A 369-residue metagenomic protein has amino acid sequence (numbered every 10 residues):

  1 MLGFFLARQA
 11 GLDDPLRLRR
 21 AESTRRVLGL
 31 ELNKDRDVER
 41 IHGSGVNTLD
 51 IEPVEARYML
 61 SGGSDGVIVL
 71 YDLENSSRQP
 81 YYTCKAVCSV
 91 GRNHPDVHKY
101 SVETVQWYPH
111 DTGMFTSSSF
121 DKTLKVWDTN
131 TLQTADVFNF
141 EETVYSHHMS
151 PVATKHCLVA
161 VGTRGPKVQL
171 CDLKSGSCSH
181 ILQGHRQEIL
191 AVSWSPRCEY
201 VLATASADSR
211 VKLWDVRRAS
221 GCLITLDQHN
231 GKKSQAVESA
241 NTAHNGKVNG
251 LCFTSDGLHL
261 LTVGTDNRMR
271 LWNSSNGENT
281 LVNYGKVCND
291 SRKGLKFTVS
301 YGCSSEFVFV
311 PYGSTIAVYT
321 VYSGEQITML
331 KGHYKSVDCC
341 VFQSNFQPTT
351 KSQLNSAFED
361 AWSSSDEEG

Functional and structural regions predicted by a protein language model:
M1-V27, K34, G231, A236 (+2 more regions): Terminal intrinsically disordered, low-complexity extensions flanking WD-repeat/beta-propeller proteins
A7-D37, R57-V90: Beta-propeller domains
D35-R36, Q79-Y81, Q133-D136, S179-H180 (+3 more regions): A structural motif specific to WD40 beta-propellers
V38-V46, V87-V102, F138-V144, Q183-I189 (+5 more regions): WD40/WD-repeat beta-propeller blade N-cap
G45, E55, H98-S101, D111 (+13 more regions): WD40/WD-repeat beta-propeller blade-loop signature
D50-A56, Q106-T112, H148-H156, S175 (+5 more regions): Loop/turn segments within WD40 beta-propeller blades
G62-D65, S117-D121, V161-G165, T204-D208 (+3 more regions): Conserved strand-to-loop turn within each blade of WD40 beta-propeller repeats
I68-D72, L124-D128, V168-D172, V211-D215 (+3 more regions): WD40-repeat beta-propellers
